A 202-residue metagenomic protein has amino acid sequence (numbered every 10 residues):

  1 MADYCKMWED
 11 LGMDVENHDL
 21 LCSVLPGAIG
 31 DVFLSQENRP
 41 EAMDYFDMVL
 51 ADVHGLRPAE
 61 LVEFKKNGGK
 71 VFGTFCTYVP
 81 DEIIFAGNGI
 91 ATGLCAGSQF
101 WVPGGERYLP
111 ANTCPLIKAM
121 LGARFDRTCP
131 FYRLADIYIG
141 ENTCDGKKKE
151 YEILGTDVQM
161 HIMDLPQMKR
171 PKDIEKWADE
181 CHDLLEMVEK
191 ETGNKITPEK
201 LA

Functional and structural regions predicted by a protein language model:
M1-A202: An N-terminal assembly and electron-transfer interface module characteristic of large anaerobic redox and radical
